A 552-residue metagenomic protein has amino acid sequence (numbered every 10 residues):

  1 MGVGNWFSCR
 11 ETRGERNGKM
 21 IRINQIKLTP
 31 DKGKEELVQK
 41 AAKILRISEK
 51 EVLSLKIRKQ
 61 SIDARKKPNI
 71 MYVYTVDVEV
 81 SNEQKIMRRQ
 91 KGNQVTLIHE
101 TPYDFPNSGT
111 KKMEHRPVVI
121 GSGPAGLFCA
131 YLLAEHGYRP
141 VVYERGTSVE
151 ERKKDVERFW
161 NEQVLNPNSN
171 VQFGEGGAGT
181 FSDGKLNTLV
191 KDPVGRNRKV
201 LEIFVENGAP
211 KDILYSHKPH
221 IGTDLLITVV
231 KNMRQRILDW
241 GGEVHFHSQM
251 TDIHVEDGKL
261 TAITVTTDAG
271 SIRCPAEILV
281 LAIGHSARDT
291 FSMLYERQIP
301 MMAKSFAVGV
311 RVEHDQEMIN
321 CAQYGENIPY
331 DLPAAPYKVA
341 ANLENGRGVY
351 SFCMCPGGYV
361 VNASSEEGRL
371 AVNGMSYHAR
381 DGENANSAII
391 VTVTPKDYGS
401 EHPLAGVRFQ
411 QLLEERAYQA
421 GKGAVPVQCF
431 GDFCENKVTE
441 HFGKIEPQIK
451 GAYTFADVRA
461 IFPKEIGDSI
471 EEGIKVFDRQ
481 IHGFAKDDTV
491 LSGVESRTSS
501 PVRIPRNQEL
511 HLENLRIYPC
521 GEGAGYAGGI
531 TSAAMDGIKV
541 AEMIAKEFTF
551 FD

Functional and structural regions predicted by a protein language model:
G4, G18-Y72, V76-D552: Residues forming the flavin
